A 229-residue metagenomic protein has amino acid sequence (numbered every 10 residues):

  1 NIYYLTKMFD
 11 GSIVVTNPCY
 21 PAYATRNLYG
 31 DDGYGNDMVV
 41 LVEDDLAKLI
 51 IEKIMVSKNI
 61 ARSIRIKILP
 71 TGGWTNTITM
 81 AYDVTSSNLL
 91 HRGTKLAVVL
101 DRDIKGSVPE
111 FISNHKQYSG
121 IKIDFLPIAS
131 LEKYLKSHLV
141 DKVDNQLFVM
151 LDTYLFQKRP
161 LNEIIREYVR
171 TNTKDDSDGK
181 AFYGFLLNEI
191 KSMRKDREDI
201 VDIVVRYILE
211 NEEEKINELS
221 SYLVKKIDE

Functional and structural regions predicted by a protein language model:
N1-N36, T171-E229: Nucleic-acid enzyme cleavage-core boundary/entry regions
I2-G106: RecA-like P-loop NTPase motor core
G35-S63, D141-F148, Y168-E198: Generic hydrophobic segment detector
D44, N59, I104-N114, D144-N145 (+4 more regions): Short, structured coil/loop segments at alpha-helix boundaries
P70-G72, D124-L126, L209: Short acidic-hydrophobic, aromatic-tinged amphipathic segments that line or gate anion-handling sites
A81-T85, K158, K226: Charged, low-complexity, helix-prone segments enriched in Lys/Glu/Asp/Gln
V99-N188: Activity-critical C-terminal alpha-helical subdomain
